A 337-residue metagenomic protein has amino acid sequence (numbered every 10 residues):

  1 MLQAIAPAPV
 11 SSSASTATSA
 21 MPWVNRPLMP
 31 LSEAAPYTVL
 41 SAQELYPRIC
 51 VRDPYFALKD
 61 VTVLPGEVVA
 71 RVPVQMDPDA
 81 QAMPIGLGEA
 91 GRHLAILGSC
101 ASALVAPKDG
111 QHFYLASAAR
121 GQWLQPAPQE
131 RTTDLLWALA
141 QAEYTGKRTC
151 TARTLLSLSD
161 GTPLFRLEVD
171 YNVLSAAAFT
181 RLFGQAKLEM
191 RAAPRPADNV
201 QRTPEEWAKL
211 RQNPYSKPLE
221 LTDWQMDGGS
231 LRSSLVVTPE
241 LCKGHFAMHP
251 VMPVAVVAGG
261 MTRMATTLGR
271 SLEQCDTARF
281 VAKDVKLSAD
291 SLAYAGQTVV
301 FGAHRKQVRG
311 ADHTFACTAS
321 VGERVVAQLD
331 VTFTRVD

Functional and structural regions predicted by a protein language model:
M1-A82, T145-K147, N172-M248, S288-A295 (+2 more regions): Non-catalytic linker/capping segments at the edges of enzyme domains
P7, T18, S99-E143, R166 (+2 more regions): Hydrophobic beta-strand-centered segment that forms part of the acyl-chain substrate-binding groove
M83-V105: An N-terminal, globular interaction/scaffold subdomain
T133-A176: Hydrophobic, ordered structural segments
T162, V300, R309-D312: A structural signal for the main folded, soluble domain(s) of proteins
L164, R324-V326: Local beta-strand/beta-hairpin segments that build beta-sheet-rich folds
